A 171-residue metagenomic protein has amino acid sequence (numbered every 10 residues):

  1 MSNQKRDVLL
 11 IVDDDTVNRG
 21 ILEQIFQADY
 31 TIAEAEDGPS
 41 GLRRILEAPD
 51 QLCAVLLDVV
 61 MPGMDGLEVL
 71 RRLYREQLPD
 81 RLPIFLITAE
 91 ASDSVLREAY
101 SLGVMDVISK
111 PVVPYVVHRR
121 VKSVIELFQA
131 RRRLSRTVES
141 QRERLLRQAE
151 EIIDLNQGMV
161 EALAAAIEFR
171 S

Functional and structural regions predicted by a protein language model:
Q4-D7, D15-E34, L46: Two-component/phosphorelay signaling modules centered on CheY-like receiver
E34-A54: Acidic, metal-coordinating helix/loop segments flanking the phosphotransfer/catalytic sites of two-component signaling
M61: Receiver (REC) domain active-site loop signature in two-component systems and cognate sites in sensor histidine kinases
S94, P111-V121: C-terminal output helix
Q129-E161, A165, F169: Amphipathic alpha-helical coiled-coil "transmission" helices that mediate dimerization and conformational coupling
